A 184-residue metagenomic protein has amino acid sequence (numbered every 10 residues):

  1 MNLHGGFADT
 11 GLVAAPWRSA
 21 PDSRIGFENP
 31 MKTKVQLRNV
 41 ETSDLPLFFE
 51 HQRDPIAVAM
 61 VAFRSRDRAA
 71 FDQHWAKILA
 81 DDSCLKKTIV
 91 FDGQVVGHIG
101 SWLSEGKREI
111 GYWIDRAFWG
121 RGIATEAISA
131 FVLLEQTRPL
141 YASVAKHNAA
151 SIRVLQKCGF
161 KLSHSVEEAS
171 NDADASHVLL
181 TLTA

Functional and structural regions predicted by a protein language model:
N2-M60, C84-A184: Acyl-donor (CoA/ACP) binding surface of acyl/acetyltransferases
I56-A76: Conserved GNAT-fold acetyl-CoA-binding loop/helix
K77-S83: Short loop/turn motifs at secondary-structure junctions and domain boundaries
